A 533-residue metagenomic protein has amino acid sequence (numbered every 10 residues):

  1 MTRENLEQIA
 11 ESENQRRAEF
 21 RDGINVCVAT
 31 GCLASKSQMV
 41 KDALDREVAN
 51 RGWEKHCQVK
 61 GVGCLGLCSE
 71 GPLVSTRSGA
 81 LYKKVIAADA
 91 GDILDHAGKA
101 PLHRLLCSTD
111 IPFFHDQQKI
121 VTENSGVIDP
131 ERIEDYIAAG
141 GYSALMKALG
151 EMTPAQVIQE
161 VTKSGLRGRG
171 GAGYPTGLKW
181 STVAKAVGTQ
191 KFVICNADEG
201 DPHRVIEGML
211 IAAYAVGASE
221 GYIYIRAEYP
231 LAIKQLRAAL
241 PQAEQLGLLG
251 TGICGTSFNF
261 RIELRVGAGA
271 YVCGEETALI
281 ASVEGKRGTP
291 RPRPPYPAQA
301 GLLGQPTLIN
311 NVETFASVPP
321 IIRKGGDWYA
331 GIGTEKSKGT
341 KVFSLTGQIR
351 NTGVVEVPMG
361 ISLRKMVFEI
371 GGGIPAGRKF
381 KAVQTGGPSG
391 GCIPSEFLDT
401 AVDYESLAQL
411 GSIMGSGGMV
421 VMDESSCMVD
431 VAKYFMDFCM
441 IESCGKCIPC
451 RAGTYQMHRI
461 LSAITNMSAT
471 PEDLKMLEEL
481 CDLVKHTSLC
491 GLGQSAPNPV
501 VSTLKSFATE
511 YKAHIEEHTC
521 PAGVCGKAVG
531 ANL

Functional and structural regions predicted by a protein language model:
M1-D22, S37-G61, S78-H103, A138 (+7 more regions): Ferredoxin-type iron-sulfur electron-transfer modules in oxidoreductases and energy-metabolism complexes
A29-L33, V161-V183, G269-A281, G285-R287 (+2 more regions): Conserved phosphate/anionic-ligand binding catalytic regions in large, soluble enzymes, centered on
S37-Q38, S69-S75, A172-W180, I233-A238 (+8 more regions): Short acidic, glycine/serine/threonine-rich loops at helix termini
V48, G208-L210, G360-P375: Short amphipathic, charge-patterned alpha-helical segments
P101-K163, N310-G325: Flexible inter-domain linker/hinge segments
M146-V187, A330-G331, K336, S344 (+3 more regions): Accessory "access/gating" subregions that flank catalytic or transport cores
D201-A215: Histidine-anchored nucleotide/phosphate-binding helix
I233-M359, G371: Hydrophobic alpha-helical positions that pack around
